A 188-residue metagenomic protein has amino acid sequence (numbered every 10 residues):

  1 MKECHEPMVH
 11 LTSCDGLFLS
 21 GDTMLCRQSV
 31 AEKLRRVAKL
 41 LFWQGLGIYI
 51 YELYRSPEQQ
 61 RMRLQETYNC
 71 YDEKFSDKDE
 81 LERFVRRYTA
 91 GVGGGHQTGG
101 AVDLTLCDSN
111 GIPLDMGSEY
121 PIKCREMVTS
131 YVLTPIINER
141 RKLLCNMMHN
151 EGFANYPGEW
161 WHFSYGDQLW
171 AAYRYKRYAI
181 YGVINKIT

Functional and structural regions predicted by a protein language model:
M1-L53, Q60-G158, D167-T188: Extracytoplasmic cell-surface/polysaccharide-interacting catalytic and binding patches
F163: Conserved metal-phosphate-binding beta-hairpin within the catalytic cores of diverse ATP-dependent phosphoryl-transfer
